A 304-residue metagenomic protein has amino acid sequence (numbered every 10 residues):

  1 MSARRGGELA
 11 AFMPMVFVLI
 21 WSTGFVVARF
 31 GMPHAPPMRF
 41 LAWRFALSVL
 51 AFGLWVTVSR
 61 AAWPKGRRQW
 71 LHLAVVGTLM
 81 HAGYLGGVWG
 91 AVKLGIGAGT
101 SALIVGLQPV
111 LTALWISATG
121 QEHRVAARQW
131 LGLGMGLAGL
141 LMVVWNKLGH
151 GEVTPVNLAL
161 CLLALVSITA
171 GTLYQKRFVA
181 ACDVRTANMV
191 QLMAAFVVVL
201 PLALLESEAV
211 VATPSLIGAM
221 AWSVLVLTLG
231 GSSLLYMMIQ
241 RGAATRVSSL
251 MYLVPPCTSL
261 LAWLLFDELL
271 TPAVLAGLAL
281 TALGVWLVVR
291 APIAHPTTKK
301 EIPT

Functional and structural regions predicted by a protein language model:
M1-A42, G83, G87, G151-R177 (+1 more regions): Glycine-/small-residue-enriched transmembrane alpha-helix faces in small-molecule transporters and effluxers
R5-A11, H34-A42, K65-L71, W130 (+3 more regions): Juxtamembrane helix-entry segments on the extracytoplasmic side of multipass membrane proteins
A10-F12, H34-G83, L107-I116, V166-G171 (+4 more regions): Transmembrane alpha-helices of multi-pass small-molecule transport proteins
I20, G24-F25, G53-V105, M142 (+1 more regions): Specific transmembrane alpha-helical segments of multi-pass solute transporters/efflux pumps, especially DMT/EamA
V27, F52, T112-T119, L133 (+3 more regions): Transmembrane alpha-helical segments that form core, pore/gating elements of small-molecule transporters/exporters
L41-W43, L85, S101-L107, L173-V197 (+1 more regions): Helix-helix packing/entry segments at the starts of transmembrane helices
F52, W115, A127-K147, Y252 (+2 more regions): Hydrophobic transmembrane alpha-helices of multi-pass small-molecule transport proteins
L54-R60, P109-L131, P256-L275: C-terminal transmembrane-helix exit sites in multi-pass transporters
